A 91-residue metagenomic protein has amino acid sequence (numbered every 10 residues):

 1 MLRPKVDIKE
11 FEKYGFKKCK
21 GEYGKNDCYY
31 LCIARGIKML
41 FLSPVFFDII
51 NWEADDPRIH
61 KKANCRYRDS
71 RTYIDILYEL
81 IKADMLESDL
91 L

Functional and structural regions predicted by a protein language model:
M1-L2, V6, Y23-L91: Intrinsically disordered, low-complexity regulatory regions enriched in serine/threonine/proline and acidic residues
L2-K20: Amphipathic alpha-helical segments
